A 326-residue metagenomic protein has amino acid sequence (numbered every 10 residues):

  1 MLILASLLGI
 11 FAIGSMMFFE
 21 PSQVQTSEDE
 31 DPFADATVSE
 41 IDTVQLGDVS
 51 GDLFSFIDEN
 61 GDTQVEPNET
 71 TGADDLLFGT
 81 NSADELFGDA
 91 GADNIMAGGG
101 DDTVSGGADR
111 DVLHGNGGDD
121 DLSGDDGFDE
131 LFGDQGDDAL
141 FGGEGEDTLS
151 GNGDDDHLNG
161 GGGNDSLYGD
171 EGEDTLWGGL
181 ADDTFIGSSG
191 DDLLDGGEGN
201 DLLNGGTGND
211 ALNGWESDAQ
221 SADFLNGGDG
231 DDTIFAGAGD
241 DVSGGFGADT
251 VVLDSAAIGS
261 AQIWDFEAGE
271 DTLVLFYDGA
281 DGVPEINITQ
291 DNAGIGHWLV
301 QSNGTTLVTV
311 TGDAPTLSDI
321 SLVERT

Functional and structural regions predicted by a protein language model:
M1-D31, T289-T326: Low-complexity acidic/polar repeat-biased segments
S6, T250, L273-V274: Long C-terminal tail modules that include membrane-anchoring/sorting signals and adjacent low-complexity, intrinsically
V24-S105: N-terminal segments that cap or nucleate solenoid repeat domains
E69, L76-F78, E85-A90, N94-G99 (+18 more regions): Short beta-strand elements of solenoid repeat domains
E216-D218, D254-A256, D278, D291: Short polar/acidic secondary-structure junctions
D241-V242, D281-V283, T305-V310: Short, surface-exposed beta-strand/loop "edge" segments at domain boundaries and coil↔beta transitions
A256-I258, E267-D271, L275-G282: Acidic glycine-/aspartate-rich tracts in secreted/extracellular proteins
